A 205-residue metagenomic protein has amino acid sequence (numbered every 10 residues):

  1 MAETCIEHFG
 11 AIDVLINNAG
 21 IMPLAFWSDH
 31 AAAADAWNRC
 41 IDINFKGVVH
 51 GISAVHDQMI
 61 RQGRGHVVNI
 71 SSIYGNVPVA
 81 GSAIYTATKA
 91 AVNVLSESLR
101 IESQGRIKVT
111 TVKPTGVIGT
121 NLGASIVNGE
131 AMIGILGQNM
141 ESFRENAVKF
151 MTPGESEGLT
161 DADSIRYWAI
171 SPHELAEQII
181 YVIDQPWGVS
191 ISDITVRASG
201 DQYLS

Functional and structural regions predicted by a protein language model:
M1-G10: Conserved amphipathic alpha-helix within the SDR
H8-F9, F26, A54-G63: A short helix-coil junction within the Rossmann-fold of NAD(P)-dependent oxidoreductases
M22-N38, R61, G81: Conserved mid-core segment of classical short-chain dehydrogenase/reductases
I52, T88: Active-site helix of classical SDR
S72: Residue(s) in the substrate-gating loop at a strand-loop-helix junction that position the organic substrate next
V77-A83, Y167: Active-site loop immediately N-terminal to the catalytic Tyr-X3-Lys motif of short-chain dehydrogenase/reductase
I101-V189: SDR active-site lid
